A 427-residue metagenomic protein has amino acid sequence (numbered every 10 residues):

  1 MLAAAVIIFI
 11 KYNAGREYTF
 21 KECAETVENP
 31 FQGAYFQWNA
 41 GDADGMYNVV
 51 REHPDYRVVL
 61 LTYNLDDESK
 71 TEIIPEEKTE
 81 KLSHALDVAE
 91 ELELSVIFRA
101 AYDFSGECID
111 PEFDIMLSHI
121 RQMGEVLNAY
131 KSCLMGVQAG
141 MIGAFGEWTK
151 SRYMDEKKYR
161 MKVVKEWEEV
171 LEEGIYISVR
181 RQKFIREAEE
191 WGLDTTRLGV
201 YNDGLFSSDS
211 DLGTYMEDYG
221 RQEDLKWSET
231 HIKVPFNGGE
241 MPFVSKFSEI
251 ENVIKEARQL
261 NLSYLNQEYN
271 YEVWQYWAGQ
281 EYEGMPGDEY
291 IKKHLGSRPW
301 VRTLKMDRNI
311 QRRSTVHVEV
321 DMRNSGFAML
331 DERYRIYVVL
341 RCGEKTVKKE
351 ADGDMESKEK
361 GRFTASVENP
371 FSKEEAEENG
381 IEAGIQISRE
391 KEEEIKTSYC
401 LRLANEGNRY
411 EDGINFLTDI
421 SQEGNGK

Functional and structural regions predicted by a protein language model:
M1-F9: Hydrophobic membrane-insertion alpha-helices, especially the h-region of bacterial N-terminal signal peptides
Y12-V58, T62-N64: Boundary/entry segment of secreted carbohydrate-active catalytic domains
Q32-F36, R57-L61, V96-A100, M135 (+4 more regions): Hydrophobic faces of well-ordered beta-strands that scaffold small-molecule active sites in alpha/beta enzyme cores
G45-D103, F113-M116, L171, I175: Aromatic-lined substrate-binding rim segments of carbohydrate-active enzymes
E77-S95, D110-Q138, K158-V170: An active-site-proximal structural segment forming one wall of the substrate-binding cleft that immediately precedes
L134-F145, V164-E189: Aromatic-lined carbohydrate-recognition surfaces of secreted/lumenal glycan-active proteins
R181-F184, G192-K305: Substrate-binding cleft of secreted/luminal carbohydrate-active enzymes
K293-K427: Extracellular/luminal regions of secreted and cell-surface proteins that mediate adhesion/ECM remodeling
